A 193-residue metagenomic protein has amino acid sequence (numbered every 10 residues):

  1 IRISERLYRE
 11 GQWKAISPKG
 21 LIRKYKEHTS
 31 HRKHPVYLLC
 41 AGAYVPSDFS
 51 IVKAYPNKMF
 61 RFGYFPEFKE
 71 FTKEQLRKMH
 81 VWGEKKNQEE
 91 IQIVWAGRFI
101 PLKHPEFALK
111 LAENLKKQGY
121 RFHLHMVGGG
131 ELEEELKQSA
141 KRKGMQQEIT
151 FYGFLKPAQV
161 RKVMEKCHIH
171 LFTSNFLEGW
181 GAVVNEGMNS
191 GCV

Functional and structural regions predicted by a protein language model:
R2-G20, H34-V36: A short, histidine- and acid-enriched strand-loop-helix "catalytic/donor-clamping" loop that lines the nucleotide-sugar
K26-Q88, Q92: Donor nucleotide-sugar binding/catalytic pocket of nucleotide-sugar-dependent glycosyltransferases
L76-R77, W82-K103, L109-A112, H125: Conserved donor-binding/catalytic core segment of Leloir-type glycosyltransferases
I93, P101-R121, G129-E131, K137-K143: Short hydrophobic signal-anchor/transmembrane segments that target glycosyltransferases and glycosylation machinery
K137-L155: Nucleotide-activated donor-binding/catalytic signature segment of Leloir-type glycosyltransferases, i.e., the conserved
F154-L155, K162-C167: Short alpha-helical donor nucleotide-sugar binding micro-motif in glycosyltransferases
R161, V184-N189: Short alpha-helical segment that forms part of, or immediately flanks, the ligand-binding pocket in carbohydrate-active
E165-G179, C192: Acidic donor-binding loop of glycosyltransferase active sites
